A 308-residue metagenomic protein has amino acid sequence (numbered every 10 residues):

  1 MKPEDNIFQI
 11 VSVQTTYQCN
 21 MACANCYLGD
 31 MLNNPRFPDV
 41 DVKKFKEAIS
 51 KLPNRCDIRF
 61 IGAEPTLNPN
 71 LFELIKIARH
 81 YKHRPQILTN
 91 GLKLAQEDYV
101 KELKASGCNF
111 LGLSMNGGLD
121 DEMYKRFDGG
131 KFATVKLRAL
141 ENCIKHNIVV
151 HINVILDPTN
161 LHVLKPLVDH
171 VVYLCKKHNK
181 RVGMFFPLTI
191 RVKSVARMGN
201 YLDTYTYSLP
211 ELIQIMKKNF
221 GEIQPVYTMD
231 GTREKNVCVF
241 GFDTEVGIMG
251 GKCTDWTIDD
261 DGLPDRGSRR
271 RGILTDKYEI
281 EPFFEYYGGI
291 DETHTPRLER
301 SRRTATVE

Functional and structural regions predicted by a protein language model:
K2-V42: Canonical Radical SAM [4Fe-4S] cluster-binding loop centered on the CxxxCxxC motif and its immediate flanking residues
Q9-V13, C56-I58, P85-I87, L111-L113 (+3 more regions): Hydrophobic faces of well-ordered beta-strands that scaffold small-molecule active sites in alpha/beta enzyme cores
A22, G62, N90, K277-Y278: Residue-level recognition of short loop/turn positions
N33-E47, P65-F110, S114-D121, G129-R138 (+1 more regions): Canonical radical SAM enzyme core domain
P35, S106, N116, K125-R126 (+1 more regions): Radical SAM enzyme [4Fe-4S]-AdoMet core and its adjacent flexible, acidic and glycine-rich loops/tails across
K51-A63: Short Fe-S-cluster ligation motifs
K252-E308: Flexible mid-to-C-terminal extensions adjoining Fe-S/redox cofactors in radical SAM and related proteins
